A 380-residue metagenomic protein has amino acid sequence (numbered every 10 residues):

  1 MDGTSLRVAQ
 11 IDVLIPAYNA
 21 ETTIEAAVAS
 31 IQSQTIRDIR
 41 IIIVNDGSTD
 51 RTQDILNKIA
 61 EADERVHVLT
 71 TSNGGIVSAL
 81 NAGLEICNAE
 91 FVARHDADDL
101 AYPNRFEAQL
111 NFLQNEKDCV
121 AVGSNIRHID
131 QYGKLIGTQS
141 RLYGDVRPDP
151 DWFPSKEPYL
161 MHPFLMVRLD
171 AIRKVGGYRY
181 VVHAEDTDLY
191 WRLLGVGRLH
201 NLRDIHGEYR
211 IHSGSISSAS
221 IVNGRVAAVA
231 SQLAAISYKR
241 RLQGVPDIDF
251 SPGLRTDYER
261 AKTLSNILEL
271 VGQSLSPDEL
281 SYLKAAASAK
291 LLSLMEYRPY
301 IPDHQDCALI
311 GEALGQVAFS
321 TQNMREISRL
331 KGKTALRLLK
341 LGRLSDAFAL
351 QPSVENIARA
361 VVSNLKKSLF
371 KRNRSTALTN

Functional and structural regions predicted by a protein language model:
A29-D38: Short, acidic, metal-binding catalytic loop of nucleotide-sugar glycosyltransferases
I31, D46-G47, A60, G74-G75 (+1 more regions): Conserved short acidic donor-positioning loop in nucleotide-sugar-dependent glycosyltransferases
N45-D54, D96: A conserved acidic beta->alpha catalytic loop
T71-C87, A108: Glycine-rich, basic loop-to-helix element that forms the pyrophosphate-binding segment of sugar-nucleotide handling
E85, Y102, S124, R147-E259: Conserved nucleotide-sugar donor-binding catalytic segment
V92: Short aromatic/hydrophobic "clamp" motif used to bind/position activated sugar donors
N104-G137: Conserved donor NDP-sugar-binding/catalytic core segment of glycosyltransferases
I211-N380: C-terminal subregions of glycosyltransferases and related glycan-biosynthesis enzymes
